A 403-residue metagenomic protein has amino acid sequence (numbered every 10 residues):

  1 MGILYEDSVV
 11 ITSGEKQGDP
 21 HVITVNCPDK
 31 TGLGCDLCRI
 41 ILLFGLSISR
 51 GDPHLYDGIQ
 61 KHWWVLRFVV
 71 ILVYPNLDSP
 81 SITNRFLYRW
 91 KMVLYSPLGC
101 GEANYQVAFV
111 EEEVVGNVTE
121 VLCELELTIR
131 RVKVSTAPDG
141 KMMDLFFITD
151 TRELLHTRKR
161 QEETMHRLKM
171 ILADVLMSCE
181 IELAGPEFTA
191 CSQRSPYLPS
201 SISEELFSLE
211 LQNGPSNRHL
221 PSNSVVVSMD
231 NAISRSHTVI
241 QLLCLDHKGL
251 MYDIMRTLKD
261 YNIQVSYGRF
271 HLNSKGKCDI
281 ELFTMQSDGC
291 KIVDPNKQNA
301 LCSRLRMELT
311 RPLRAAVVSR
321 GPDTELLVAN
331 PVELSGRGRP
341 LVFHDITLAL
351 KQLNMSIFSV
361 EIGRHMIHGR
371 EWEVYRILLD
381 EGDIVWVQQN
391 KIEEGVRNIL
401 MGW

Functional and structural regions predicted by a protein language model:
M1-W403: Regulatory modules associated with amino-acid/nitrogen control
